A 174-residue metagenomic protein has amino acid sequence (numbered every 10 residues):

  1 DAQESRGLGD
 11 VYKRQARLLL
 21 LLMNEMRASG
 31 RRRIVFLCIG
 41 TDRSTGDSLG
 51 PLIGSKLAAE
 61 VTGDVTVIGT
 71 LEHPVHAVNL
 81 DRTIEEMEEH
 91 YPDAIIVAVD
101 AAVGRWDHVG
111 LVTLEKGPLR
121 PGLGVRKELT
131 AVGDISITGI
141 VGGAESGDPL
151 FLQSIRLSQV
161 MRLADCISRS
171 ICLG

Functional and structural regions predicted by a protein language model:
D1-L8, Y12: Single conserved hydrophobic/aromatic residue that forms the stacking wall/gate of nucleotide- or nucleobase-binding
L18-R33: Glycine-rich phosphate/diphosphate-binding loops that line cofactor/substrate pockets in enzymes
R27-S29, E60-V61, E88-Y91, R105-W106 (+1 more regions): Solvent-exposed alpha-helices and their adjacent loops that cap or buttress functional pockets in soluble metabolic
R31-L71: A glycine-rich, hydrophobic loop/mini-helix early in the fold
C38, V97-A102, S136-I140: Short beta-strand segments
I68-D93: Catalytic-core regions of hydrolytic enzymes
I84-G124: Glycine-rich phosphate-binding loop
G122-G174: C-terminal folded domains that constitute the principal catalytic or ligand-binding module of multi-domain proteins
